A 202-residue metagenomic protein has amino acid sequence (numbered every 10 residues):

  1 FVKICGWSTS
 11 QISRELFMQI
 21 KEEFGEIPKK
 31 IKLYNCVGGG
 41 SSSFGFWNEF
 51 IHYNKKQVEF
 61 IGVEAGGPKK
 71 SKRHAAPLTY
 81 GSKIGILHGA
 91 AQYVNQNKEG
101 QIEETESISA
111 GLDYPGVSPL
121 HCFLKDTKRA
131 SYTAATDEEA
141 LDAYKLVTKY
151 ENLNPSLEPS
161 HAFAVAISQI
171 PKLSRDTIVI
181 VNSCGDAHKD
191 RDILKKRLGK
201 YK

Functional and structural regions predicted by a protein language model:
F1-I12, K21-E26, H52-Q57, G62-L153 (+1 more regions): Active-site/ligand-binding loops adjacent to catalytic centers
I12-L16, F46-F50, Y144, A162-Q169: Buried hydrophobic packing segments
I20-K29, L173-R175: Glycine-rich phosphate-binding loop signature in dinucleotide/nucleotide-binding domains
K29-S43, T177-S183: A short, small-residue-rich loop immediately preceding and capping a beta-strand
Y34-C36, I61-V63, A135, S156-E158 (+1 more regions): Generic beta-strand/beta-sheet core signal
C36-W47, K70-K72, P159-A166, H188-R191: Short glycine/serine/threonine-rich phosphate/pyrophosphate-binding segments that cradle anionic phosphate groups
T148-N182: C-terminal structured "cap/appendage" subdomains that terminate the fold
K172-K202: In a subset of proteins, long, contiguous C-terminal domains/tails are tracked
